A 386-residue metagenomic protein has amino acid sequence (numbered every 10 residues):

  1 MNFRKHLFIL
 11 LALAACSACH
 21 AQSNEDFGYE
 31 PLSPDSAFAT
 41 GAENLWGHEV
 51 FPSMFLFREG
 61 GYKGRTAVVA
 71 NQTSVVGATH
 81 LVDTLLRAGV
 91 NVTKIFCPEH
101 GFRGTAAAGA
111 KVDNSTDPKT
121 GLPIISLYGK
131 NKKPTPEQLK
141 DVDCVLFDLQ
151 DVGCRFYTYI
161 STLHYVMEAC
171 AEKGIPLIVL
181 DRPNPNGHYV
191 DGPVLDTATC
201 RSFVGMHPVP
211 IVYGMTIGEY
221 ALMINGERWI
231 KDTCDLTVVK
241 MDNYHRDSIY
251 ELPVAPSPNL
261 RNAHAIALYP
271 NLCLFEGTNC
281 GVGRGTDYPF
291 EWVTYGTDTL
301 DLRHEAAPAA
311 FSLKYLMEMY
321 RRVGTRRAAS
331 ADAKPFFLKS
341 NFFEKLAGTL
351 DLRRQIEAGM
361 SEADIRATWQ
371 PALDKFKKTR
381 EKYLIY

Functional and structural regions predicted by a protein language model:
M1-D26: Bacterial Sec-dependent N-terminal signal peptides
S23-R65, Q72-A78: Short N-terminal or domain-adjacent regulatory/targeting segments
N91-H100, L180: Short internal beta-strands
G104-G109, I178-C200: Glycine-rich, charge-decorated loop segments at or immediately adjacent to ligand/cofactor-binding or catalytic sites
V112-V142: Glycine-rich oxoanion-binding loops at beta->alpha junctions
D151-L163: Glycine/threonine-rich flexible loop motifs
C200-N271: Conserved anion/nucleotide-ligand pocket segment
T294-A367: Conserved functional hotspot residues or short segments at active or partner-binding sites across diverse domains
